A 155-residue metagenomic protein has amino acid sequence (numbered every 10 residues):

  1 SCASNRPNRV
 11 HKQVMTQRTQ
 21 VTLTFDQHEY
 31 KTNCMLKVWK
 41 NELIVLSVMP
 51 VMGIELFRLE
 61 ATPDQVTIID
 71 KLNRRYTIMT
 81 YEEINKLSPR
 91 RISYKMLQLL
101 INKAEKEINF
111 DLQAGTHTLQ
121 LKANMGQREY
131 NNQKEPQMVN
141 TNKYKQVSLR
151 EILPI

Functional and structural regions predicted by a protein language model:
A3-D64: Start-of-domain marker
N5-N8, N33, N41, N73 (+6 more regions): Detector for Asparagine
D26-H28, L43, G53, V66 (+5 more regions): Generic "edge-of-domain/loop-turn" microfeature
L43-K95: An acidic-aromatic
L72, I108-I155: Non-transmembrane domains of secretory- and envelope-associated proteins
R91-A114: Charged, gly/pro-rich active-site loop segments
